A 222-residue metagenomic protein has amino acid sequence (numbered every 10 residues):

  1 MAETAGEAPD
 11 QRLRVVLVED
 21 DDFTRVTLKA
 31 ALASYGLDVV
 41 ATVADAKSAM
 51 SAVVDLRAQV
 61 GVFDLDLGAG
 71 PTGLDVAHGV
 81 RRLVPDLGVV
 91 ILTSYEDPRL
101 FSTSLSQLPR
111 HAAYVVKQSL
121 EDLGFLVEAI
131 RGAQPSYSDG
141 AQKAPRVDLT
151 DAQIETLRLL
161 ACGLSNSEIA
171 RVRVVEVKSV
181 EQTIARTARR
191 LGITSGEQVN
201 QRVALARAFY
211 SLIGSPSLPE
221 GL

Functional and structural regions predicted by a protein language model:
M1-S138, L222: N-terminal regulatory/sensing modules of transcriptional regulators
A2, R189-L222: Basic, Lys/Arg-enriched C-terminal extension of HTH/homeodomain DNA-binding domains
E7, A69, D148-L149, Q198: Residue-level marker of regulatory loop/turn positions in helix-turn-helix DNA-binding domains and in histidine
H78, R158, R171, R207: A cross-family signal for key residues in well-ordered alpha-helices that form functional helical elements
S136-L159: Regulatory hinge/linker segments at domain boundaries that couple sensory/effector modules to output domains
I154-A161, A188, A206: Hydrophobic residues on short alpha-helical segments
S165-Q201: Recognition helix of helix-turn-helix DNA-binding domains
